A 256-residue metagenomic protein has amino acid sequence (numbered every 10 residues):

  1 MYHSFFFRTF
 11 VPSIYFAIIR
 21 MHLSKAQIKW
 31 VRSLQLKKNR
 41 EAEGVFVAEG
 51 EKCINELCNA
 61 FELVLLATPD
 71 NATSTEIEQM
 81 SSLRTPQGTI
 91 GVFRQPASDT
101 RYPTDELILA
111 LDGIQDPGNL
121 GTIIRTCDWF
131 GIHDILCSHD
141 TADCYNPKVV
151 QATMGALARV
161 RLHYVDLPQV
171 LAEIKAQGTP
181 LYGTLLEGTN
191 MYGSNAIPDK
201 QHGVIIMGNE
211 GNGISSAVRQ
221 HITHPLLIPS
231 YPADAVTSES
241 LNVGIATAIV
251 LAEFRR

Functional and structural regions predicted by a protein language model:
Y2-H3, Y15: Intrinsic-disorder-associated, low-complexity terminal segments enriched in Asp/Asn/His/Tyr and depleted of Lys/Arg
T9-I18: Short, positively charged and aromatic/hydrophobic N-terminal segments
I18, P103-G188: RNA substrate-binding interface of SAM-dependent RNA methyltransferases
I18-L66: Boundary-proximal intrinsically disordered activation/regulatory segments immediately upstream of a helical core
F46-A48, E62-P69, P180-L186, I205-G208: Short, hydrophobic beta-strand segments that form beta-sheet elements in well-ordered domains
T75-F93: Glycine/small-residue-rich loop that forms an oxyanion/phosphate-binding "nest" at active or ligand-binding sites
G91, W129, C144, Q151-A156 (+1 more regions): Structured adenosyl-cofactor binding patch, chiefly the S-adenosyl-L-methionine
G183-S238: Active-site/ligand-binding-proximal alpha/beta "capping" segment
